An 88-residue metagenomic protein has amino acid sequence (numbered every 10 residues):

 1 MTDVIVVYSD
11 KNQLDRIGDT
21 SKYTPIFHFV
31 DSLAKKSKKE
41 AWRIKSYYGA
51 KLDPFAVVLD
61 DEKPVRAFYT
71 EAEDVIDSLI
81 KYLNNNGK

Functional and structural regions predicted by a protein language model:
M1-Y23: Local sequence-structure signature of Cys/Sec-based thiol-disulfide redox active-site neighborhoods
Y8-K11, L59-K63: Short, flexible beta-strand-to-coil junctions
D10, S37-E40, E71: Intrinsically disordered, low-complexity coil/linker segments enriched for acidic/polar and small residues
I26-E62, Y82, N86: Thioredoxin-like thiol-disulfide oxidoreductase module
V65-E71: Short, exposed beta-strand-loop hairpins at the edges of beta-sheets in extracellular/periplasmic proteins
E71-K88: Thiol-/selenol-based redox modules, centered on thioredoxin-like and closely related oxidoreductase domains
